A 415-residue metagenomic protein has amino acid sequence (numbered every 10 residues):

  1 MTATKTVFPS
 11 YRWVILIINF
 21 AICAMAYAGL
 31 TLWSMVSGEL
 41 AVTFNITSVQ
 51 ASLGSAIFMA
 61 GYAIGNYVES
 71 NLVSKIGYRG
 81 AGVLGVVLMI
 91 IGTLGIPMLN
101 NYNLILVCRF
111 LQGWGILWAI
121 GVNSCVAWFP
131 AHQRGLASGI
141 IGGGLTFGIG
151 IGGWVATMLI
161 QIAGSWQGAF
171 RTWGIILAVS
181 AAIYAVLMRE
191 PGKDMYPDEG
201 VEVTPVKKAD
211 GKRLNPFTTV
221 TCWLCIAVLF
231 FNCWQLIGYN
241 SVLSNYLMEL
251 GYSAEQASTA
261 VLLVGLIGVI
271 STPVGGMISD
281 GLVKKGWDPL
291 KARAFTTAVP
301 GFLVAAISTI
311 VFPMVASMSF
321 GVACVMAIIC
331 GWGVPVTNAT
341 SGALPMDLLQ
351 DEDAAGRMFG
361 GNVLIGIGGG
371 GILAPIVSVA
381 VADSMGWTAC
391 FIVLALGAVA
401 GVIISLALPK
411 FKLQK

Functional and structural regions predicted by a protein language model:
V14-S48, Y239-S244, N338: Extracytoplasmic
W33-S37, P216-G276, N338-A343, A374: Extracytoplasmic gate region of multi-pass secondary transporters
I64-Y102: Conserved MFS/SLC helix-loop-helix module at the cytosolic interface between two early adjacent transmembrane helices
V87-N100, F302-S317: C-terminal ends and interior cores of transmembrane alpha-helices in multi-pass membrane transporters/permeases
C108-F147: Cytoplasmic helix-loop-helix junction between adjacent transmembrane helices in 12-TM secondary transporters
L117-P130, V336-Q350: Intracellular juxtamembrane helix-capping segments at the cytosolic ends of symmetry-related transmembrane helices
I140-G192: Helix-loop-helix hairpin linking two adjacent transmembrane segments in secondary transporters
L348-M385: A late C-terminal transmembrane helix in Major Facilitator Superfamily
